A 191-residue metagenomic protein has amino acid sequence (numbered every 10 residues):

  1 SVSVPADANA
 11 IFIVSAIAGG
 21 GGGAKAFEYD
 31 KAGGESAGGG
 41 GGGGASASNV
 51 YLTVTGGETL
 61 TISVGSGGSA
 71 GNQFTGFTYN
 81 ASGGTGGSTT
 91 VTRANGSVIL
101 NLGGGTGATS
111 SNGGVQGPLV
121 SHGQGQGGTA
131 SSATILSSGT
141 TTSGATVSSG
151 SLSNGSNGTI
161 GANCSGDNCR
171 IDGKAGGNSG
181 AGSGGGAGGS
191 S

Functional and structural regions predicted by a protein language model:
S1-A8, G83, N95, A130-S132: Surface-exposed ligand/attachment interfaces on beta-rich extracellular proteins
S1-G22: GGW-centered surface loops in extracellular recognition modules
S3, V50-T53, N101: Generic structural detector for well-ordered beta-strands
A10-I13, E58, V98: A generic secondary-structure signal marking the coil-to-beta-strand transition
A16-A94, N112, G117-G123, G188-S191: Glycine-rich strand-loop-strand elements at beta-sheet edges
G96-T106: Short amphipathic beta-strand/extended segments with alternating polar/hydrophobic composition
G105-S190: Glycine-rich (often Gly-Gly/Gly-Pro-rich) flexible segments and glycine-rich loop motifs, frequently accented by
